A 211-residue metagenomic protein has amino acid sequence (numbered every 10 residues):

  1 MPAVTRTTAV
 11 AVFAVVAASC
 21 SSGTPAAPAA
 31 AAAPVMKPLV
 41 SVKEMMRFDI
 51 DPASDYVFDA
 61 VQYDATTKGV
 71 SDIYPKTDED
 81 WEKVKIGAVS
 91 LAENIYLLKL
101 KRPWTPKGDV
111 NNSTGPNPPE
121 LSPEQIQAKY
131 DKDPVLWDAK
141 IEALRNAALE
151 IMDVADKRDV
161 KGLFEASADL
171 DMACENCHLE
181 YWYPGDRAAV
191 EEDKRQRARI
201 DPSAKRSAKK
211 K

Functional and structural regions predicted by a protein language model:
M1-V10: Bacterial N-terminal signal peptides that target proteins for export
R6, S21-G23, V35: Secretory/periplasmic and organellar redox-cofactor proteins
V16-S19: C-terminal motif of bacterial Sec signal peptides marking the signal peptidase cleavage site
P25-K85, V89-K211: Sequence context surrounding c-type heme c attachment/ligation sites in exported
